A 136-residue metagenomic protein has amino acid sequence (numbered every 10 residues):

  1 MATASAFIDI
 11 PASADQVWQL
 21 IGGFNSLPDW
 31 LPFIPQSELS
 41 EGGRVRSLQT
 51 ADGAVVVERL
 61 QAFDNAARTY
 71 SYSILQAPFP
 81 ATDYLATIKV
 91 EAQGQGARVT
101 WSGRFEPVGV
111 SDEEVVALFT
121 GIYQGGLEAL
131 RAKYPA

Functional and structural regions predicted by a protein language model:
M1-E41: Hydrophobic ligand-binding cavity/cleft-lining segments
A12, E41-G43, A67, G94: Residue-level signal for tight coil/turn positions that link beta-strands
V17-I21, L27, R46, L60 (+3 more regions): Hydrophobic pocket/interface hotspot
Q19-P32, N65, Q124, E128 (+1 more regions): Short, intrinsically disordered, mixed-charge
Q36, A51-R98, R104-V108, P135: Hydrophobic-ligand binding "helix-grip"
R44-A51: Short aromatic-glycine motifs in intrinsically disordered, low-complexity regions
R98, R104-A136: A conserved amphipathic terminal alpha-helix motif
